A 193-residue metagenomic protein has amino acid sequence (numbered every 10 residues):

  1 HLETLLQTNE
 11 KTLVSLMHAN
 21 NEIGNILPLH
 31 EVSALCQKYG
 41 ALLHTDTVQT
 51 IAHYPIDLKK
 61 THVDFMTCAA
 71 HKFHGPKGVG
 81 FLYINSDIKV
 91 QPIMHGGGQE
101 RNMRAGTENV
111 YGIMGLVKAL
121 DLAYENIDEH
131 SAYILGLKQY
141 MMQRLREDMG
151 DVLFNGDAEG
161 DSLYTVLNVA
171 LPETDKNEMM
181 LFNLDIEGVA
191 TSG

Functional and structural regions predicted by a protein language model:
H1-G193: Pyridoxal 5′-phosphate
